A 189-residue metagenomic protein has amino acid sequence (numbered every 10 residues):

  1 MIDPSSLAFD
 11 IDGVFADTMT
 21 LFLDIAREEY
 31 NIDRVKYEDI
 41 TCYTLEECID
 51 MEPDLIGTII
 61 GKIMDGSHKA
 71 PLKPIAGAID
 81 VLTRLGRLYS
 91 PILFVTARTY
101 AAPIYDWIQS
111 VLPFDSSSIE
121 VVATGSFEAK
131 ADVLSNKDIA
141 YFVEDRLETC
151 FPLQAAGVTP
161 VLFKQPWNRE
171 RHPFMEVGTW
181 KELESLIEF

Functional and structural regions predicted by a protein language model:
M1-I56: Active-site neighborhood of HAD-like aspartate-dependent phosphohydrolases
A16-T18, D24, A101-Y105, A131 (+2 more regions): Short catalytic/ligand-binding loop motif for oxyanion handling, primarily in non-cytosolic enzymes, centered on
R34, T44-D80: Metal-dependent phosphoesterase signature
K62-A70, S90, S110-S118: Glycine-rich phosphate-binding "P-loop"
H68-P74, A78-I108, T124: Substrate-recognition element of Asp-dependent hydrolases with the DxDx(T/V) motif
V95-V143, L147-F151: Substrate-recognition "cap/lid" segment bordering the active-site pocket of phosphatases
A131, S135-N136, Y141, R146-F189: Asp-based, Mg2+/Mn2+-dependent phosphohydrolase catalytic module
